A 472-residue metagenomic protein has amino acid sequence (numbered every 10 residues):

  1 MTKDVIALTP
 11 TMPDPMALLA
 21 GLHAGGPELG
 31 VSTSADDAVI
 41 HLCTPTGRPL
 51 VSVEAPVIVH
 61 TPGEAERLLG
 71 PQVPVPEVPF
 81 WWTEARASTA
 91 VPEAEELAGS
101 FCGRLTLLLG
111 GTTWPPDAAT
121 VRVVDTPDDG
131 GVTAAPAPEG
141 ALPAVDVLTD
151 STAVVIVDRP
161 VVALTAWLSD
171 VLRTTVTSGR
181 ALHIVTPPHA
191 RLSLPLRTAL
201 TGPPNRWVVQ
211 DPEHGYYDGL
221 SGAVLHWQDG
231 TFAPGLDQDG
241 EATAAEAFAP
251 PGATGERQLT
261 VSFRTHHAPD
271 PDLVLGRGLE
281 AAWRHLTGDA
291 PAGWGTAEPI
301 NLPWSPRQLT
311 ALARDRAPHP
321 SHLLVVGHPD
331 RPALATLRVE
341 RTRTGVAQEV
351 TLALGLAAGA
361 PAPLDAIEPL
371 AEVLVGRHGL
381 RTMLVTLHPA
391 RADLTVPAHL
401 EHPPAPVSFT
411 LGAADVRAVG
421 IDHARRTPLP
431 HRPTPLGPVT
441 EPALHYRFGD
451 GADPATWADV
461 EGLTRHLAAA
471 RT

Functional and structural regions predicted by a protein language model:
M1-H60, E64, S88, A94 (+3 more regions): Hydrophobic, helix-prone linear segments
M1-V5, P74-S88, G252-H267, E340-A357 (+1 more regions): Glycine-rich, often proline-containing surface loops adjacent to acidic residues and nearby aromatics that form
G21-H23, D128-G293, T382, H388-T472: C-terminal interaction module
A24-P92, P188-A190, L194, T296-L324: Short, intrinsically disordered low-complexity segments
P56-T61, L97-F101, D365-P369, A455-T472: Extended Gly/Ser/Thr-rich low-complexity repeat segments, especially those forming or decorating extracellular
T83-G110, P212-E213, L220-E246, P363-P389: Solvent-exposed alpha-helical segments and adjacent loops that form catalytic or protein-interaction surfaces
L97-D117, V274-R277, A281, H285 (+1 more regions): Extended intrinsically disordered, low-complexity coil regions enriched in Ser, Thr, Gly, Ala and often Pro
D270-P389, D393-H399: Acidic, serine/threonine- and glycine-rich low-complexity intrinsically disordered segments that serve as flexible
